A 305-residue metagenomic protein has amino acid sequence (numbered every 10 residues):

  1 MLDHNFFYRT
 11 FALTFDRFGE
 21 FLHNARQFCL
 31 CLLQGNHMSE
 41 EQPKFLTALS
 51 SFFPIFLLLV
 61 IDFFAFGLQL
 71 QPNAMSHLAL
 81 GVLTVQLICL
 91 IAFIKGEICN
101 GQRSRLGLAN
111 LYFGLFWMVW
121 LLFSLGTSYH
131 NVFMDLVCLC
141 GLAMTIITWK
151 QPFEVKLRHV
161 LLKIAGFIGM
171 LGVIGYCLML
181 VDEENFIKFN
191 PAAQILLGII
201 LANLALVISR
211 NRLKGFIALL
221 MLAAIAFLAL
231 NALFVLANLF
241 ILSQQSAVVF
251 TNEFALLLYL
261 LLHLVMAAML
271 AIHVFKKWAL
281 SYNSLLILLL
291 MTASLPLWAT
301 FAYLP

Functional and structural regions predicted by a protein language model:
Q27, G35-F133, C140-I146, Y303-L304: N-terminal topogenic module of multi-pass integral membrane proteins
L80-I91, L136-T148, A193-N203, L261-I272: Hydrophobic cores of alpha-helical transmembrane segments in multi-pass inner/ER membrane proteins, independent
S128-M179: Hydrophobic alpha-helical segments and helix pairs
M144-W149, I174-Y176, L197-R212, A229-N238 (+1 more regions): Alpha-helical transmembrane segments in multipass membrane proteins, preferentially the mid-helix core
L213-A224: Interfacial segments of alpha-helical transmembrane regions
I241-L264: Short alpha-helical packing/oligomerization segments
V274-T292: Interfacial loop-to-transmembrane junctions
L297-P305: Juxtamembrane boundary at the C-terminal end of a transmembrane helix
